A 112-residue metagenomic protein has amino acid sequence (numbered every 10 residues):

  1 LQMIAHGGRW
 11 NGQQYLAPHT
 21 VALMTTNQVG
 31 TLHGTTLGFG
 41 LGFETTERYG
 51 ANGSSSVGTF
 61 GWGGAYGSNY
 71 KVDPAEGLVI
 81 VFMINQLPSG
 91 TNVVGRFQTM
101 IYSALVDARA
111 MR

Functional and structural regions predicted by a protein language model:
L1-R112: Catalytic loop of the DD-peptidase/beta-lactamase superfamily, centered on the K-T-G motif and neighboring
